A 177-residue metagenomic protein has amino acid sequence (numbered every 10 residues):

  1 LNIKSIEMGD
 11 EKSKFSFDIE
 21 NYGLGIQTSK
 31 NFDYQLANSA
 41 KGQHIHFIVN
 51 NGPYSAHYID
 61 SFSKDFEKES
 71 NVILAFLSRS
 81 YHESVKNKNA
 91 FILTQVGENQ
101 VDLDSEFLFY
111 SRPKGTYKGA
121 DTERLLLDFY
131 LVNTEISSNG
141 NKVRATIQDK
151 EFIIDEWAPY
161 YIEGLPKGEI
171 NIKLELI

Functional and structural regions predicted by a protein language model:
L1-D10, V96-G119: Short, compositionally biased P/S/T/A/G/V-rich stretches that sit at domain boundaries
M8-S16, Q27-D33, G119-D128: Short coil/turn motif common to extracellular beta-sandwich-like domains
S13-F17, E67-R79, F129, P166-L176: Short, well-structured beta-strand segments within conserved domains
Y22-H44, V132-I147: Solvent-exposed loop/turn segments flanking beta-strands in beta-repeat/beta-sandwich domains
L24, Y54, S78-N87, E151-F152 (+1 more regions): Short acidic/polar inter-strand loop motif in beta-rich domains
N51-I59, D149-W157: Short beta-strand segments within Ig-like beta-sandwich modules, predominantly Fibronectin type-III
S63-K64, I162: Hydrophobic core positions of the immunoglobulin-like beta-sandwich fold
L74-V101: Short, structured interface segments
